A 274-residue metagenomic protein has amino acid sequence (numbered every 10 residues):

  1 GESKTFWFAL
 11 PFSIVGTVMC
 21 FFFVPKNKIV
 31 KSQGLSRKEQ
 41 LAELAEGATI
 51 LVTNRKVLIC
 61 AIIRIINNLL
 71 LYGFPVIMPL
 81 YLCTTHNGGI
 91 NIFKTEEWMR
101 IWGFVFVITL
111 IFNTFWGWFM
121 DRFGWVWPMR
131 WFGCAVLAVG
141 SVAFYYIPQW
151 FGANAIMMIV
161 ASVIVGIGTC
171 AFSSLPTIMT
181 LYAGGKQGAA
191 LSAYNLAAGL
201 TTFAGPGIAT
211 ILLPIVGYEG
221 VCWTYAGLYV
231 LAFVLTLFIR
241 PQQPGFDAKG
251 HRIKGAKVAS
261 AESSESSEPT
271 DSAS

Functional and structural regions predicted by a protein language model:
G1-V24: Helix-loop-helix hairpin linking two adjacent transmembrane segments in secondary transporters
C20-L35, L237-K249: Helix-loop junctions on the cytosolic side of multi-pass membrane transporters, especially the intracellular loop
K26-A61, K254-S274: Juxtamembrane intracellular "pre-TM" segments in multi-pass secondary transporters
K56-W102: Extracytoplasmic gate region of multi-pass secondary transporters
I65, G103-V107, S192-L200: Transmembrane alpha-helical cores of Major Facilitator Superfamily
F112-W125, L213: Helix-to-loop junctions at the C-terminal end of transmembrane segments in multipass secondary transporters
V126-L175: C-terminal transmembrane helical hairpin of 12-TM major facilitator-type secondary transporters
G184-I215: A late C-terminal transmembrane helix in Major Facilitator Superfamily
